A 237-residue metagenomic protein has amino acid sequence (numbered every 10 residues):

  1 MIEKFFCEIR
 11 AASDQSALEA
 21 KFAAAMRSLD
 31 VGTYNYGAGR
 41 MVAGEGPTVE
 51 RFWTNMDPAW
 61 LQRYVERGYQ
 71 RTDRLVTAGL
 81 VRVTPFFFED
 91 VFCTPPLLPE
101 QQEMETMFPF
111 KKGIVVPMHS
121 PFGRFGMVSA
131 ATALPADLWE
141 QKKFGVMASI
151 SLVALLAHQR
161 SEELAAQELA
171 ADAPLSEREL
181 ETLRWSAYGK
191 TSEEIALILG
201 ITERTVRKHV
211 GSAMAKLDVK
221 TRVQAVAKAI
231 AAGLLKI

Functional and structural regions predicted by a protein language model:
M1-E8, Q15, E19, G126-S176: Juxtadomain coupling helices with adjacent low-complexity linkers
K21-M26, D30-A43: Short, hydrophobic-rich beta-strand element in sensory/regulatory alpha-beta domains
A38-Q62: GAF sensory/regulatory domain recognition with acknowledged cross-activation on helical regulatory dimers
T54-L98, E103-T106: Regulatory sensory and allosteric helical modules in signal-transduction proteins and certain transcription factors
P99-G123: Helix-to-coil/beta transition segments that act as allosteric "coupling" elements at the rims of sensory or catalytic
R178-T182: The N-cap/first-turn positions of alpha helices within or immediately adjacent to helix-turn-helix DNA-binding domains
T191-Q224: Recognition helix of helix-turn-helix DNA-binding domains
R222-G233: Short, basic, alpha-helical segments at the C-terminal edge of helix-turn-helix-like DNA-binding modules
